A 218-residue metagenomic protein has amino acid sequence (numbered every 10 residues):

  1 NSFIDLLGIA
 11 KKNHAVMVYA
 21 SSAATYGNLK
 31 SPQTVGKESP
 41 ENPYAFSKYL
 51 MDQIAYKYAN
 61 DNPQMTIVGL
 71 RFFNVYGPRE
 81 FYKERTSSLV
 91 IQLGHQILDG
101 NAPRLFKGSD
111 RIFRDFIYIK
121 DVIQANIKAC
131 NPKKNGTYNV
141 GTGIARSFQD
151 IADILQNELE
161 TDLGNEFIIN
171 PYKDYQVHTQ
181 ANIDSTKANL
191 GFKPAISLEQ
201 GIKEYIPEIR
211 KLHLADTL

Functional and structural regions predicted by a protein language model:
S2-A10, I54-A55, A125, A129: Hydrophobic positions on the long internal alpha-helix of Rossmann-like NAD(P)-dependent oxidoreductase domains
S2-D5, V16, N42-M51, Y118-D121: Conserved cofactor-binding/catalytic machinery of classical short-chain dehydrogenase/reductase
I4-P43, V68: Conserved Rossmann-fold NAD(P)-dependent oxidoreductase catalytic core, especially the SDR/UDP-sugar
S21, R71-F72, Y76: Conserved SDR Rossmann-fold cofactor-binding beta-strand/turn motif
T25-Y26, V75-G77, V122: Conserved sequence/active-site signature of Rossmann-fold short-chain dehydrogenase/reductase
N28-L29, E41-F73, H95-D99: Active-site Tyr-X1-5-Lys
P40-Y49, E84-I91, D115-F116, A145: Short-chain dehydrogenase/reductase
D99-L218: C-terminal substrate-binding subdomain of Rossmann-fold SDR/epimerase-dehydratase oxidoreductases
